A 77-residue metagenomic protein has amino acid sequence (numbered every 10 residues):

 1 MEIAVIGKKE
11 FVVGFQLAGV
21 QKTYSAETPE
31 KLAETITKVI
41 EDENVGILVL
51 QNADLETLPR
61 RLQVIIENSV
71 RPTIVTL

Functional and structural regions predicted by a protein language model:
M1-K31: N-terminal first-folded block
T23-E30, E34-L77: Core subunits and conserved enzymes of cellular information-processing and envelope-translocation systems across
